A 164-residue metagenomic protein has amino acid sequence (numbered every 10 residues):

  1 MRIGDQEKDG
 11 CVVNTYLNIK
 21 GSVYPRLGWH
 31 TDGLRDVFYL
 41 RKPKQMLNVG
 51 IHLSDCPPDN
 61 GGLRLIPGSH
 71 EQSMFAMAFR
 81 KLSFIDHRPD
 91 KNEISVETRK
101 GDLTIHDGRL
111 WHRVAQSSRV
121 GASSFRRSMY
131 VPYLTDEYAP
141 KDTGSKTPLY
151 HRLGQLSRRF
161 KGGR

Functional and structural regions predicted by a protein language model:
M1-G62: Conserved double-stranded beta-helix
R2-E7, S73, L149-H151: Cytochrome P450 catalytic domain signature, combining two hallmark sequence patches
N18, G68-E71, L149-L153: Short, solvent-exposed aromatic-acidic interface loops
L27-T31, V37-R41, V96-E97, Q116-V120 (+1 more regions): Short histidine-centered beta-strand/loop micro-motifs that create catalytic or ligand/metal-coordination sites
T31, G68, Y133: Active-site donor-binding loop signature of nucleotide-sugar glycosyltransferases
M46-N48, E93, L103, S128: Intrinsic-disorder/low-complexity, polar/charged segments enriched in Ser/Thr/Lys/Arg/Asp/Glu/Gln
C56-A115, Y138: Double-stranded beta-helix
F79, L103-I105, L110-R164: Non-heme Fe(II)/2-oxoglutarate
